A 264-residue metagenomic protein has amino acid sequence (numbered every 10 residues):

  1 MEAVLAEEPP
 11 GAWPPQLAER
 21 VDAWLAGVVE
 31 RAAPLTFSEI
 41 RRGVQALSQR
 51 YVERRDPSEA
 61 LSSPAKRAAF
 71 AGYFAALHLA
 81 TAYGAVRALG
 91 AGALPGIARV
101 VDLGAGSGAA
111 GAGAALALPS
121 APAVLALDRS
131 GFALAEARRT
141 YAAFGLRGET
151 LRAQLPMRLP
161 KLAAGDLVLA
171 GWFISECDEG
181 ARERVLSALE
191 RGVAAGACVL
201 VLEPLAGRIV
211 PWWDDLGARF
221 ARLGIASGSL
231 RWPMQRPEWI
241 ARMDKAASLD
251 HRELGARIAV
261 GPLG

Functional and structural regions predicted by a protein language model:
M1-P57: N-terminal auxiliary segments of SAM/dcSAM-dependent transferases
E59-A85: Class I SAM-dependent methyltransferase Rossmann-like catalytic core, especially the SAM/SAH-binding loop
S107-S120: Conserved SAM-binding loop of SAM-dependent methyltransferases across substrates and taxa, primarily the Class I
S130: Conserved SAM/SAH-binding beta-strand->alpha-helix loop
D166-G180: A short SAM/SAH-binding and catalytic strip from SAM-dependent methyltransferases
E183-A195: A short glycine-rich, Lys/Arg-flanked "PGG" loop and its adjoining helix->strand segment in the class I
A195-P204: Conserved beta-strand signature within the Rossmann-like core of class I S-adenosyl-L-methionine
L223-G264: Class I S-adenosyl-L-methionine
